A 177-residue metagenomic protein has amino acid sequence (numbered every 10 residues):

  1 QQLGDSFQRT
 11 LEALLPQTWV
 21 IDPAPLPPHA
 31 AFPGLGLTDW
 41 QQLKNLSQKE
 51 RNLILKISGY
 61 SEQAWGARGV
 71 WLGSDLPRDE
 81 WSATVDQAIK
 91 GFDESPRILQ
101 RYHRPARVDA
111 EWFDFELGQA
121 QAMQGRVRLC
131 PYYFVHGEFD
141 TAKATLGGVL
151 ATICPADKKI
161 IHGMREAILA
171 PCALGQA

Functional and structural regions predicted by a protein language model:
Q1-Q176: Domain-scale recognition of functional cores that engage charged ligands
